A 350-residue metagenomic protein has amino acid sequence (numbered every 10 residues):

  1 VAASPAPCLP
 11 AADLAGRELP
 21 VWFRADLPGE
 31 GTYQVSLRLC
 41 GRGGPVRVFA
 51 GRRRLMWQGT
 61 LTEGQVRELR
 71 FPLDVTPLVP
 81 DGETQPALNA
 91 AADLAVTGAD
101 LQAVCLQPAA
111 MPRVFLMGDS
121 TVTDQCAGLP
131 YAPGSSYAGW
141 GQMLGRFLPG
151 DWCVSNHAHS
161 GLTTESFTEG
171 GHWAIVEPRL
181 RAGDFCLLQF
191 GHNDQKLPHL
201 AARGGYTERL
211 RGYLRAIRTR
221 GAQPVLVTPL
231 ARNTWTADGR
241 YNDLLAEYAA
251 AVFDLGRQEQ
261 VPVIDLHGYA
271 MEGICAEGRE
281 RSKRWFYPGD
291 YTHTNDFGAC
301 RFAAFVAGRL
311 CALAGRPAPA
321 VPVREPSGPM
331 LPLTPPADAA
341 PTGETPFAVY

Functional and structural regions predicted by a protein language model:
V1-P20, T62-E68, T84-A87, D93 (+2 more regions): Conserved catalytic region of serine esterases and O-acyltransferases that act on ester linkages in lipids
V1-Q125: Compositionally biased, intrinsically disordered or flexible polar/acidic segments
A50, G118, A158, F190 (+1 more regions): Glycine-rich, histidine-containing beta strand-loop boundary motifs that form or position
A50-G51, G150, R220, E259: Short, structured coil segments at secondary-structure junctions
G98, A103-A158, W173-F185: Serine-esterase "nucleophile elbow" of acetyl-processing enzymes
D119, H157-G161, P198-H199, W235: Short, basic, glycine/proline-bearing loop/turn elements
T163-G171: Structural motif
G171-V323, P346-Y350: Alpha-helical cap/lid subdomain in secreted, periplasmic, or secretory-pathway luminal O-acyl-processing enzymes
